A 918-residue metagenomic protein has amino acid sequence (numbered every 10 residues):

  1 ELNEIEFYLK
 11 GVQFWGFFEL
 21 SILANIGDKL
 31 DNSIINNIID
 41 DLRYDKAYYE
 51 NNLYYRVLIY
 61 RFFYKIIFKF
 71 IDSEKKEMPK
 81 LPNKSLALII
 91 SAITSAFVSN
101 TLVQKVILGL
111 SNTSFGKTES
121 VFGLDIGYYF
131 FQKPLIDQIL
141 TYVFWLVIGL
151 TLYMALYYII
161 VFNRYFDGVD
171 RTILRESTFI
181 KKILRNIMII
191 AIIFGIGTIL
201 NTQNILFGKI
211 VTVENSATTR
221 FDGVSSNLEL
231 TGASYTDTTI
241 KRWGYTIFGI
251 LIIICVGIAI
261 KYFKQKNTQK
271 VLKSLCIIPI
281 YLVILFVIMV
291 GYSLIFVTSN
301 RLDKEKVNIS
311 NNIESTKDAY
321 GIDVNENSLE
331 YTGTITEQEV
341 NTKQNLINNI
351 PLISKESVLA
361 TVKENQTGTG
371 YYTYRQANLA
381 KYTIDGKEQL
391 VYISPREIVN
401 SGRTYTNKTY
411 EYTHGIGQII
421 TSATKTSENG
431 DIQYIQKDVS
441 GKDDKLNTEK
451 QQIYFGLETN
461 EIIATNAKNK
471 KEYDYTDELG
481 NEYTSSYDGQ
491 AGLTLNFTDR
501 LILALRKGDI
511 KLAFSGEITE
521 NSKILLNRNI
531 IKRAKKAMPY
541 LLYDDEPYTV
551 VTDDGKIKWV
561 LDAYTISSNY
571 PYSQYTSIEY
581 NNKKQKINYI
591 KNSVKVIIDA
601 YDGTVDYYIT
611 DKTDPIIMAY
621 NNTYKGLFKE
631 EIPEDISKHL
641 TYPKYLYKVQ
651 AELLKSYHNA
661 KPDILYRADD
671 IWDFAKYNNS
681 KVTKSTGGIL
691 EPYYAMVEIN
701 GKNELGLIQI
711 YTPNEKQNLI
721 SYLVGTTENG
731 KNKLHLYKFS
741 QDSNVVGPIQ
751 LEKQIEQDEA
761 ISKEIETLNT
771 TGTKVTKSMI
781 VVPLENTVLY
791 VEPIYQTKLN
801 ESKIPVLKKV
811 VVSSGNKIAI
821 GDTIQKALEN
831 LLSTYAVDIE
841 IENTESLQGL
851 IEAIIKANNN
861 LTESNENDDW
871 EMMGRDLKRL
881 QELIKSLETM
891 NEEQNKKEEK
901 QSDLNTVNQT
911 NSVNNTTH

Functional and structural regions predicted by a protein language model:
L2-K76: Conserved binding/catalytic microenvironments
R61-K65, M154-A155, K897-S902: Short alpha-helical linear motifs
D72-N867, E871-E893, E898, V907: Soluble extracytoplasmic regions of secretory-pathway and membrane proteins
K896-H918: Long, low-complexity, intrinsically disordered segments
